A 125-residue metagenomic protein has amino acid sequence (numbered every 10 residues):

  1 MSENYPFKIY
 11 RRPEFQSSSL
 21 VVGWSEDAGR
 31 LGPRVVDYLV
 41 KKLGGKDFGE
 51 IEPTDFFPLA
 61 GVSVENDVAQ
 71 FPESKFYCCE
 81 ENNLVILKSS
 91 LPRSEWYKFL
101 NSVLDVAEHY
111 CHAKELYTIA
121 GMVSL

Functional and structural regions predicted by a protein language model:
M1-L91: N-terminal short beta-loop-beta anion/metal-coordinating cradle
A69-L125: Glycine-rich phosphate- or other oxyanion-binding loops that anchor nucleotides, phosphorylated ligands
